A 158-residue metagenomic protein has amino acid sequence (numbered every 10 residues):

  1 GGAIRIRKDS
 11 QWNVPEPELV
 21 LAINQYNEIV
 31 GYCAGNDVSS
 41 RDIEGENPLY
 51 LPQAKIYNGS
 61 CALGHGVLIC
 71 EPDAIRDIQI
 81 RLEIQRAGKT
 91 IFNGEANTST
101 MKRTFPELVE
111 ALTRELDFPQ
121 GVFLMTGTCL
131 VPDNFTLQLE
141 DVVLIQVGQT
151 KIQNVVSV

Functional and structural regions predicted by a protein language model:
G1-L108, E115: Glycine-enriched loop-and-adjacent helix/strand subsegments that border the catalytic/binding cleft of enzyme cores
G45-N47, K55-V67, N134-V158: Charged, cofactor-coupling segments
I84, G121, V143-V147: Carbohydrate-binding surfaces in secreted/extracellular proteins
G94-E95, V122, G127-T128, V147 (+1 more regions): Active-site proximal loops enriched in glycine and acidic residues that flank catalytic Cys/His/Asp and coordinate
R103-L137: A conserved acidic, glycine/proline-rich C-terminal tail/linker
